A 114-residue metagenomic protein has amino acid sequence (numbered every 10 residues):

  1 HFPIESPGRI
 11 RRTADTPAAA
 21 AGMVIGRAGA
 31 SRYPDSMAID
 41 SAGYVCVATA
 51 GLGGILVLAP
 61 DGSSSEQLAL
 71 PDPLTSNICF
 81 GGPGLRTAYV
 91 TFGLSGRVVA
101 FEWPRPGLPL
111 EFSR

Functional and structural regions predicted by a protein language model:
I4-S6, A14-P17, L58-S63, E102-P106: Short loop/turn segments that connect beta-strands within beta-propeller blades
P7-R9, G53-I55, G96-V98: Structural signal for beta-propeller blades
R12-G26, E66-L70, L110-R114: Beta-propeller fold detector
A21-V45, D72-A88, S95: Beta-rich, blade/repeat-based domains predominating in secreted/periplasmic proteins but also intracellular
A50, P83, G93, W103: Short loop/turn segments immediately following the C-termini of beta-strands
L52-I78: A conserved acidic, glycine/proline-rich C-terminal tail/linker
A100-R114: Sequence/structural signature of beta-propeller modules and their immediately flanking N-terminal secretory/stalk
